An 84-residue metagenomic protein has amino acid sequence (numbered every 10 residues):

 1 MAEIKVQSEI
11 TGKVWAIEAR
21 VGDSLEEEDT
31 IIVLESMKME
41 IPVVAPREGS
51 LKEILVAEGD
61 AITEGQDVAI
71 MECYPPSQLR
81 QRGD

Functional and structural regions predicted by a protein language model:
M1-K13, T30-P46, Q78-L79: Short beta-strand-turn/beta-hairpin segments enriched in glycine/proline and small hydrophobics that form edge-strand
A16-R20, S24, E53-V56: Short histidine-centered loop motifs in beta-beta connectors
A19, S36, I41, V56 (+1 more regions): Short, conserved catalytic or interaction motifs in soluble domains
G22-I31, S36, G59-V68: A structural signal for short beta-strand/turn segments enriched in small hydrophobics and glycine
I54-Q81: C-terminal structural segments of small proteins and small subunits
